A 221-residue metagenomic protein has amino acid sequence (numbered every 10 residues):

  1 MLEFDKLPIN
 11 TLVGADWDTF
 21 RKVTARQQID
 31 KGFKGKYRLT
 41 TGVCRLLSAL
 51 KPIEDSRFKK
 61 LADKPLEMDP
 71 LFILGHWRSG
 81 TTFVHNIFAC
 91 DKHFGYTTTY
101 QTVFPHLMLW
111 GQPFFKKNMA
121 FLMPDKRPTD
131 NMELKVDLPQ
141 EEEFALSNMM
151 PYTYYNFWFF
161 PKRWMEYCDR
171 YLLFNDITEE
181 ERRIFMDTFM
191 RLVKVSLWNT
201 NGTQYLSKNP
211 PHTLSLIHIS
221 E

Functional and structural regions predicted by a protein language model:
L7-L46: Charged, amphipathic alpha-helical linker segments immediately N-terminal to NTP-binding catalytic cores
G42-R57: N-terminal pre-Walker A segment at the start of P-loop NTPase domains
D63-M68: Phosphate-binding P-loop
I73-A89: Glycine-rich phosphate-binding P-loop
L74-H76, L206-P210: Short His-Asn-centered micro-motif
D91-T99: Post-Walker A helix-loop "phosphate-sensing" segment adjacent to the P-loop in P-loop NTPases
Q101-Y205: PAPS-dependent sulfation machinery
I217-E221: Conserved small/polar residues in nucleotide/adenosyl-binding loops
